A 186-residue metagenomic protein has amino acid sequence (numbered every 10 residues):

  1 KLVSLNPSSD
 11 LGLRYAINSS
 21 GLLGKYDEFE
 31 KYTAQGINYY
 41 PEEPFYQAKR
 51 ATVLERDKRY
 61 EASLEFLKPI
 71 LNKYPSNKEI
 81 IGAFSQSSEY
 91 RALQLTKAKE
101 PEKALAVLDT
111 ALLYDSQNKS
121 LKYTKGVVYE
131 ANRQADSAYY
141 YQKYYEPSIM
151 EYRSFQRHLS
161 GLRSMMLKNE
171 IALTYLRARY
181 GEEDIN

Functional and structural regions predicted by a protein language model:
K1-L2, Q35-G36, P69-I70, A111 (+1 more regions): Canonical positions in the second alpha-helix
P7, P41, P75, S116 (+1 more regions): Short coil turns that delineate tetratricopeptide repeat
L11, F45, E79-G82, Q86 (+2 more regions): Start-of-helix register in tetratricopeptide repeats
L22, R56, Y90, K97 (+2 more regions): Register position in tetratricopeptide repeats
F29, S63, A104, S137-A138: Single-residue signature of alpha-solenoid repeat helices
E55, L64, K68-K73, E130-R153 (+1 more regions): TPR/TPR-like (Sel1-like) alpha-helical repeat modules
